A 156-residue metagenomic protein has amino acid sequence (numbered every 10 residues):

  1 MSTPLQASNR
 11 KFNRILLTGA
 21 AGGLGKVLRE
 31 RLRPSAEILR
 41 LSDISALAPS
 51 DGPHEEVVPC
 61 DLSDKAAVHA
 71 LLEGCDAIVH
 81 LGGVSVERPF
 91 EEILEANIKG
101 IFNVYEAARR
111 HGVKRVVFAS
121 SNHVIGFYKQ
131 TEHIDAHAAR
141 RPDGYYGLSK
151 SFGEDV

Functional and structural regions predicted by a protein language model:
M1-F12: A short, basic/flexible loop-to-alpha-helix module at the beginning of a structural domain
F12-S35: N-terminal Rossmann NAD(P)H-binding glycine-rich loop of SDR-like oxidoreductase domains
T18, S42, I78-L81, V116-N122: SDR active-site strand-loop-helix element
P34-A48: Conserved glycine-rich Rossmann-like NAD(P)H-binding loop of the short-chain dehydrogenase/reductase
D51, L62-A96: NAD(P)H-binding glycine-rich loop region in Rossmannoid oxidoreductase-like domains and their noncatalytic homologs
I78, P89-V116: NAD(P)-cofactor binding segment of oxidoreductase domains
N103-D143: Conserved Rossmann-fold NAD(P)-dependent oxidoreductase catalytic core, especially the SDR/UDP-sugar
D143-V156: Active-site Tyr-X1-5-Lys
